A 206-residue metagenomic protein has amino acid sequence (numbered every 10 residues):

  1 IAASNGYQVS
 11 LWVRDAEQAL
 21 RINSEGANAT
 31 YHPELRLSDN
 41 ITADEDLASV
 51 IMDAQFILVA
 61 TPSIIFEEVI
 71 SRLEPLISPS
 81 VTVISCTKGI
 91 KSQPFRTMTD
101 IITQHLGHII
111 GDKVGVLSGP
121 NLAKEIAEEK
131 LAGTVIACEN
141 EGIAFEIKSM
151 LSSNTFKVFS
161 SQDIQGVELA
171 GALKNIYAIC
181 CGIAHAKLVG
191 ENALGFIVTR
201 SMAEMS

Functional and structural regions predicted by a protein language model:
I1-L35, I41-E45, R72: NAD(P)+-binding Rossmann beta1-loop-alpha1 motif at the extreme N-terminus of oxidoreductases
S4, L58, A193: N-terminal loops that bind phosphate or other acidic moieties and the adjacent beta-alpha structural core
S10, R14, P94, I143 (+1 more regions): Short acidic-hydrophobic sequence patches enriched in Asp/Glu that either
R14, K88, E139: Cofactor-binding loop segments of dinucleotide-utilizing enzymes, especially the Rossmann-like FAD- and NAD(P)+-binding
L37, A43-M52, F56-E129, I147: Rossmann-like NAD(P)(H) cofactor-binding subdomain of soluble oxidoreductases
I65, L76, I101, H105-K113 (+2 more regions): Internal alpha-helical scaffold of NAD(P)-dependent oxidoreductase catalytic cores
